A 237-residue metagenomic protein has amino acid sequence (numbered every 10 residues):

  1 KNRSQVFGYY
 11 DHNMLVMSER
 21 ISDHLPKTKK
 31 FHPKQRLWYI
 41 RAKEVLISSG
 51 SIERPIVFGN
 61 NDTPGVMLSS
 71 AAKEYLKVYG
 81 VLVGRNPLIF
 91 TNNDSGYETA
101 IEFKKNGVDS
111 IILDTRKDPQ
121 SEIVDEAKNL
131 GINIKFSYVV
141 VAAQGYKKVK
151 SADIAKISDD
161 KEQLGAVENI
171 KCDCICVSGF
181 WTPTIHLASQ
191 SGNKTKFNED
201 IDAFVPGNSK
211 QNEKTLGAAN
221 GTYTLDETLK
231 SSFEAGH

Functional and structural regions predicted by a protein language model:
K1-H237: Residues forming the flavin
